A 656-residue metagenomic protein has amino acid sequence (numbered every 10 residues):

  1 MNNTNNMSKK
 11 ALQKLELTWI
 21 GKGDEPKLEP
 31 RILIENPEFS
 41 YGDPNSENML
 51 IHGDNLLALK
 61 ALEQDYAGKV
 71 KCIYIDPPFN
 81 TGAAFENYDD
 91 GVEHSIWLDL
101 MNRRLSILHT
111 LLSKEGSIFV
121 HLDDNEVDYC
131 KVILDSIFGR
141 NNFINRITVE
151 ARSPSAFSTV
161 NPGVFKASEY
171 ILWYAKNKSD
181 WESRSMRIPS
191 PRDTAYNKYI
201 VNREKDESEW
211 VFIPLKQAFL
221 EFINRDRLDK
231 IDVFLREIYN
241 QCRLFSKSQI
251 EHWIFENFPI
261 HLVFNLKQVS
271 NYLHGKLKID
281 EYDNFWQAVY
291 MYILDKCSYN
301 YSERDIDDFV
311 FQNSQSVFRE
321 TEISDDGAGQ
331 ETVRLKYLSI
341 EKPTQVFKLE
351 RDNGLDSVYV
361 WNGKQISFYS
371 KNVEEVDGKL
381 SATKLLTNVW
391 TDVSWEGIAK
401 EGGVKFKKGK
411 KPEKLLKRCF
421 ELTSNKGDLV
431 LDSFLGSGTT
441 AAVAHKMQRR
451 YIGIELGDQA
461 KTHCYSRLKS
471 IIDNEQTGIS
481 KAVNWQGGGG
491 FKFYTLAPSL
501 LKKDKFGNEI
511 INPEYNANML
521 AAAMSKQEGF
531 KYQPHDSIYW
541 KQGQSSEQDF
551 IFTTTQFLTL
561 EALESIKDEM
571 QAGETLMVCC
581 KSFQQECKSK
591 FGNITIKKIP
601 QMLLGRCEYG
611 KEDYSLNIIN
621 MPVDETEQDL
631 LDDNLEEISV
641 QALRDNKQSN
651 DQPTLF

Functional and structural regions predicted by a protein language model:
M1-C72, T81-R103, N271-V360, C580-F583 (+2 more regions): DnaQ-like (DEDDh/DEDDy) 3′-5′ exonuclease domain used for proofreading and 3′-end trimming on nucleic acids
T4, L12-K14, N177-G402, E413: Active-site-adjacent helix-turn-beta-strand microarchitecture at beta-sheet edges that either contains or buttresses
K10-G23, H94-N102, V127, P412-W485 (+1 more regions): Conserved S-adenosyl-L-methionine
Y41-L57, A61, G397-L431: Glycine-rich adenosyl-nucleotide cofactor-binding module
G68-A83, L134, V430-A444: Conserved proline-anchored active-site loop of SAM-dependent methyltransferases that bridges a beta-strand
S95-T148: Conserved Class I SAM-dependent methyltransferase catalytic core
V164-D180: Core SAM-dependent methyltransferase catalytic element
I452-F656: PRPP-dependent phosphoribosyltransferase catalytic core
